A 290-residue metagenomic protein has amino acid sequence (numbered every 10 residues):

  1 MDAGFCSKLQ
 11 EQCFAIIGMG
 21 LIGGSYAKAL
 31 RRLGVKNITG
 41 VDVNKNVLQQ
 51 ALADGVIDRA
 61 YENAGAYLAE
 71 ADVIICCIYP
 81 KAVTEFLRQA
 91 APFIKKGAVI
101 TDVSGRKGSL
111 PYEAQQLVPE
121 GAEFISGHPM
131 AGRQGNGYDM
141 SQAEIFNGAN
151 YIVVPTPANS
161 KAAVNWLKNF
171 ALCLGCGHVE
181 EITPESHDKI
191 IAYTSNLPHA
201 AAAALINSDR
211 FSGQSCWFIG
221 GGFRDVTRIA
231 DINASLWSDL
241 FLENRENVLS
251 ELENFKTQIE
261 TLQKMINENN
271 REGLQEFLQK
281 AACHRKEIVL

Functional and structural regions predicted by a protein language model:
D2-A64, L68-A69: NAD(P)+-binding Rossmann beta1-loop-alpha1 motif at the extreme N-terminus of oxidoreductases
V43, I78, V103-G105: Short beta->alpha hinge that forms the Motif I/post-I loop of the SAM-binding pocket
N46-V47, A82, K107-L110: Conserved short alpha-helix immediately C-terminal to the canonical SAM/SAH-binding motif I of Rossmann-like
A64-V99: Rossmann-like NAD(P)-binding element
R88-D139: Rossmann-like NAD(P)(H) cofactor-binding subdomain of soluble oxidoreductases
A143-R228: Internal alpha-helical scaffold of NAD(P)-dependent oxidoreductase catalytic cores
G213-A281: Interdomain hinge/lid region at the active-site interface of Rossmann-like NAD(P)-dependent oxidoreductases
